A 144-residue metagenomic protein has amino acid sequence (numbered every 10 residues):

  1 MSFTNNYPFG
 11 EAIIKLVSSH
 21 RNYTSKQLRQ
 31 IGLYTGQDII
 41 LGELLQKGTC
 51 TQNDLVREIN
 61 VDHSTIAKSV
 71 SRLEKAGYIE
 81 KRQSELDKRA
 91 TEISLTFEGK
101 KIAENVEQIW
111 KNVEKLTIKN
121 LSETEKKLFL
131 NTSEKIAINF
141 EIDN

Functional and structural regions predicted by a protein language model:
M1-I31: N-terminal leader segment of winged-helix/HTH proteins
M1-N5, E123-N144: C-terminal regulatory/oligomerization modules of transcriptional regulators
I40-L41: Short alpha-helical "packing" element that flanks the helix-turn-helix/winged-helix DNA-binding module
K47-T51: Short capping segments at the starts of secondary-structure elements
Q52-N53, S64, S71, T91: Residues within helix-turn-helix
V56: The alpha-helix within a helix-turn-helix
S71-N131: Charged, amphipathic alpha-helical coiled-coil/dimerization segments
